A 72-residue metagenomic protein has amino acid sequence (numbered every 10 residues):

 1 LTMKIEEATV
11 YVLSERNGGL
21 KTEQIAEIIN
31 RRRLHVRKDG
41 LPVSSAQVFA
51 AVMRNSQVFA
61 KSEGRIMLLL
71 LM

Functional and structural regions predicted by a protein language model:
T2-E6, R16, L20-E23, I29-M72: Charged low-complexity interaction tracts in eukaryotic proteins
